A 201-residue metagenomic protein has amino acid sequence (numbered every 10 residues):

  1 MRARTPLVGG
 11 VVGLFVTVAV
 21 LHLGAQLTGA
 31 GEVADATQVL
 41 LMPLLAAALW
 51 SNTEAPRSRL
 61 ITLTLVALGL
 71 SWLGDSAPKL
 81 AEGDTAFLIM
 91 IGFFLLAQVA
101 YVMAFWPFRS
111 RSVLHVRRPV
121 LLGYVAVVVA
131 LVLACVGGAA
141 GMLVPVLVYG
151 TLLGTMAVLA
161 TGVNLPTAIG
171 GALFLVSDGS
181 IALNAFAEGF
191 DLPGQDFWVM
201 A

Functional and structural regions predicted by a protein language model:
M1-A201: Polytopic alpha-helical membrane-helix bundles and their juxtamembrane interface segments in multi-pass membrane
